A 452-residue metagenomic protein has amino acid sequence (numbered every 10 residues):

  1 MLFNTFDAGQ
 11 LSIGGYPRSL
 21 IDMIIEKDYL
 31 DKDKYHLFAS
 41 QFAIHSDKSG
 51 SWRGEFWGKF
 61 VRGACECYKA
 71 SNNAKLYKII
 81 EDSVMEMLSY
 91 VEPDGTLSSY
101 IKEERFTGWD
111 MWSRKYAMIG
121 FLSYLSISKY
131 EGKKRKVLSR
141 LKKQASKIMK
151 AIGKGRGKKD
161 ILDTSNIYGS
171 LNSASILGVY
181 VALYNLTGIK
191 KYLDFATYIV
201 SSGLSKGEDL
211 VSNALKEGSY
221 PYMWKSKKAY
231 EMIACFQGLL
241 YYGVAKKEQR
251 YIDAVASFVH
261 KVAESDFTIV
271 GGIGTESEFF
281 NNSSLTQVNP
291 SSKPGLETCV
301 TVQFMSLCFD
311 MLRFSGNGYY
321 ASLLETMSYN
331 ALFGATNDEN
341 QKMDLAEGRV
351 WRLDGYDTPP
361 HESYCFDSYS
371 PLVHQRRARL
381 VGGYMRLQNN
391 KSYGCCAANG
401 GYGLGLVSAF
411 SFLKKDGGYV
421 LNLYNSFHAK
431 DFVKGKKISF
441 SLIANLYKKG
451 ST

Functional and structural regions predicted by a protein language model:
M1-T452: Glycan-recognition and catalytic cores of secretory/periplasmic carbohydrate-active enzymes
